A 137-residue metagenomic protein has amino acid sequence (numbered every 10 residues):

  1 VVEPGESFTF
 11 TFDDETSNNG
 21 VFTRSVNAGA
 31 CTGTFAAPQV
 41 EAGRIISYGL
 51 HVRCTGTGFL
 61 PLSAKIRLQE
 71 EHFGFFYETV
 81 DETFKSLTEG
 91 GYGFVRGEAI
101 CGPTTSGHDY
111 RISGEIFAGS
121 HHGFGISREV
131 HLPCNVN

Functional and structural regions predicted by a protein language model:
V1-E41: N-terminal prepro-regions of secreted/extracellular proteins
Q39-R53: Contiguous beta-strand segments within globular domains
C54-L62: A short beta-turn/strand-edge loop motif at beta-sheet boundaries
A64-H72: Conserved aromatic beta-strand anchor motif in extracellular beta-sandwich/beta-rich domains
E78-Y92: Solvent-exposed serine/threonine-rich low-complexity stretches and specific carbohydrate-binding patches
T88, S120-N137: Short beta-strand elements
G90-P103: Exposed aromatic-hydrophobic patches
G102-R128: Internal, hydrophobic beta-strand segments that form the core of beta-sheet-rich folds
